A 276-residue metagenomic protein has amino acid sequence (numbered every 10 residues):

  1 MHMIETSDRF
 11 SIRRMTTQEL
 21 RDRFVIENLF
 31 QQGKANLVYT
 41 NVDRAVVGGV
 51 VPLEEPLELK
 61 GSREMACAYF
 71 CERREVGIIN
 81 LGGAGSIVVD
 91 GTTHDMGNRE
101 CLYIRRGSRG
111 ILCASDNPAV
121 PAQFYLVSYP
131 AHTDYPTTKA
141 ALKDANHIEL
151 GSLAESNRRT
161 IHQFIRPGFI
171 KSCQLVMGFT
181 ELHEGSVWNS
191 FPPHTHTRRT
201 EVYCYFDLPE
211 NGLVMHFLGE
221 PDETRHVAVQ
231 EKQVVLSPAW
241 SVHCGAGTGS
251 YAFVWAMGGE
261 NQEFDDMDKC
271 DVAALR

Functional and structural regions predicted by a protein language model:
M1-S62, A66-C71, E75-V76, L275: Hydrophobic, proline/glycine-rich low-complexity stretches
Q32-M65, R158-E201: A short glycine-rich, His/Asp/Glu-containing loop-to-beta-strand
F70-G97, F206-E231: A short beta-strand-loop-beta hairpin characteristic of the jelly-roll/cupin
G82-P130: Acidic, low-complexity central loop/insert segments
M96-D116, A228-G249, A256-G258: Conserved metal-binding segment of the jelly-roll/cupin
P118-R159, V254-R276: Double-stranded beta-helix
L213-V214, T224-H226, C244-A246, Q262-D265: Short active-site-adjacent structural elements
